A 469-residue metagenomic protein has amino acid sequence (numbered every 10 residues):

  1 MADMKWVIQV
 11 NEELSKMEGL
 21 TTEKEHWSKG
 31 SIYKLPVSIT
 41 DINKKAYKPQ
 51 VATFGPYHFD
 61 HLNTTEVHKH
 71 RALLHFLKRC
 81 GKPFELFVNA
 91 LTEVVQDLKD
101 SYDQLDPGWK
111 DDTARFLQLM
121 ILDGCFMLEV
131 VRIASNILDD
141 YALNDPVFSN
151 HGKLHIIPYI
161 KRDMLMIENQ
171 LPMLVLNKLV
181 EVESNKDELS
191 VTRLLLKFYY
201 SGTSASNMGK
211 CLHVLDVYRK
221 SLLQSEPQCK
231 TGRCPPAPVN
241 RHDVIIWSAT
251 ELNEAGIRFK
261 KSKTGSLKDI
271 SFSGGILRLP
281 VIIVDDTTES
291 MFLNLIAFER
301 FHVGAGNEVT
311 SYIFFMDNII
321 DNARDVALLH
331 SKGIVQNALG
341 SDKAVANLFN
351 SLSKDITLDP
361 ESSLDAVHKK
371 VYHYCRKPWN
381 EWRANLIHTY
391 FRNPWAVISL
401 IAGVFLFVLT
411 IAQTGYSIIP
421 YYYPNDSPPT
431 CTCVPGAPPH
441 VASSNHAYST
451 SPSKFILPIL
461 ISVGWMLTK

Functional and structural regions predicted by a protein language model:
M1-I398, Y416, P420-V441, A447-Y448 (+1 more regions): Non-transmembrane
I401-I411, G415: Hydrophobic alpha-helical cores of multi-pass transmembrane domains in eukaryotic membrane proteins
P452-T468: Extreme C-terminal disordered tails of eukaryotic proteins encode short linear targeting/docking signals used
